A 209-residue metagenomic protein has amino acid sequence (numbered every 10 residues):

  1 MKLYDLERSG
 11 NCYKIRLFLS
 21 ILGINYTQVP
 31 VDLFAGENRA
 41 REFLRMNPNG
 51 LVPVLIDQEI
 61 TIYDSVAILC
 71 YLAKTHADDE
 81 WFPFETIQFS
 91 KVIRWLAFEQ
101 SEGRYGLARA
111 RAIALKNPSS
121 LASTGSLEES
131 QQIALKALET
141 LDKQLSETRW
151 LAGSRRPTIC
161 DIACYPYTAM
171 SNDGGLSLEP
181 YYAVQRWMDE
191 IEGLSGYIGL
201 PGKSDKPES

Functional and structural regions predicted by a protein language model:
M1-R8, Y13-E128, L135, R149: GST-like domain detector, emphasizing the conserved glutathione-binding G-site in the N-terminal thioredoxin-like
T27-V29, G153, E179, G199-L200: A local structural micro-motif
L33-F34, R186, K206-P207: Positions that flank functional sites
R45, P83, C164, G193 (+1 more regions): Phosphate-coordinating loops and pocket residues in cytosolic domains that bind phosphorylated ligands
A73, Y167-T168, P201: Active-site-flanking alpha-helical
E99-G193: GST-like fold's C-terminal all-alpha helical module
L200-S209: Terminal-tail/helix-coil boundary detector
